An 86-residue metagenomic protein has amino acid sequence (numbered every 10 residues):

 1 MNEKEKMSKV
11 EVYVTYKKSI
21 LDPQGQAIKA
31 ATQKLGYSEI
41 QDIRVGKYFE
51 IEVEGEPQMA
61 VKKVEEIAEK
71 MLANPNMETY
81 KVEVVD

Functional and structural regions predicted by a protein language model:
M1-E54, V61-D86: Long, contiguous binding/interaction regions
